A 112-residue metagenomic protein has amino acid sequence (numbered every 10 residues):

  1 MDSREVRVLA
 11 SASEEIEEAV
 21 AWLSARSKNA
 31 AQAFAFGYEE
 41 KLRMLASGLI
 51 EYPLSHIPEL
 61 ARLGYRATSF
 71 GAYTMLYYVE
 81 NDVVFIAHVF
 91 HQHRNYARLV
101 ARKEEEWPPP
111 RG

Functional and structural regions predicted by a protein language model:
M1-Y65, A97-L99, E106-G112: Basic, Lys/Arg-enriched alpha-helical interface segments
F70-G112: Enriched for short, Lys/Arg-rich terminal
